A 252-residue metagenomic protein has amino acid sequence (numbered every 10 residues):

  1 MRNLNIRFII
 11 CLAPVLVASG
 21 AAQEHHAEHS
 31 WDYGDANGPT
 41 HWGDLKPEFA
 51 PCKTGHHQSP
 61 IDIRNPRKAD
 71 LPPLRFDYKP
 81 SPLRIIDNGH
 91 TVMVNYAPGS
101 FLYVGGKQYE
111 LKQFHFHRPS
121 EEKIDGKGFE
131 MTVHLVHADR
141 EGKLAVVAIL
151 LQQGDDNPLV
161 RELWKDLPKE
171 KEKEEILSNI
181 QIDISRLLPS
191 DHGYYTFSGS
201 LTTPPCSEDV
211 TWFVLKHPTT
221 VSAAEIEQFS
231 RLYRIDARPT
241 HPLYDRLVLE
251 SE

Functional and structural regions predicted by a protein language model:
R2, G20-E252: Alpha-carbonic anhydrase
R7-V17: Bacterial N-terminal signal peptides
